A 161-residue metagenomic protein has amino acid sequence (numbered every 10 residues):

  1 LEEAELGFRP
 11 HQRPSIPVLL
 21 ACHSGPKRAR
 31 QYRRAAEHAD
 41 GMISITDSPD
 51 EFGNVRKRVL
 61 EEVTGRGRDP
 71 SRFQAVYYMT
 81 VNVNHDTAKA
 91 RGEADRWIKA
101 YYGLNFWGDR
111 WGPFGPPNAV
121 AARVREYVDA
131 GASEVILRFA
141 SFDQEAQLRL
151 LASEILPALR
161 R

Functional and structural regions predicted by a protein language model:
L1-R161: Active-site-adjacent structural elements that line small-molecule/cofactor binding pockets in enzymes
